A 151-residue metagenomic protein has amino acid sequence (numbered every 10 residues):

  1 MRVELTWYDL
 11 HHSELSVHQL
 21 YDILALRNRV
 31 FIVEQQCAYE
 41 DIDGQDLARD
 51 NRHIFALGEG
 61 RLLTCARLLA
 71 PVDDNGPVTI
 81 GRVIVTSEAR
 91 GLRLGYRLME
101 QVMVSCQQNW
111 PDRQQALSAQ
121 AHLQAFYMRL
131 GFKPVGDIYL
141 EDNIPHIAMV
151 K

Functional and structural regions predicted by a protein language model:
M1-R61: Short amphipathic alpha-helix that is part of the acyltransferase structural core
D43-A48, V72, L140-D142: A short beta-turn/loop motif at secondary-structure boundaries
F55, R61-P71, P77-I84: Conserved beta-strand in the GNAT
P71-I80, R90, N109-R113, D142-P145: A conserved beta-turn-beta hairpin within the catalytic core of GNAT-like acetyltransferases that forms part
V85, G91-V104: Conserved acetyl-CoA-binding loop-helix of GNAT-fold acetyltransferases
E88-R90, H122, F126-R129: Acidic/histidine-enriched, beta-strand-rich ligand/metal-binding domains
M99, C106-Q120: Conserved GNAT acetyl-CoA-binding A-motif
A116-S118, M128, K133-A148: Conserved catalytic-core motifs of GNAT/GCN5-like acyltransferases
